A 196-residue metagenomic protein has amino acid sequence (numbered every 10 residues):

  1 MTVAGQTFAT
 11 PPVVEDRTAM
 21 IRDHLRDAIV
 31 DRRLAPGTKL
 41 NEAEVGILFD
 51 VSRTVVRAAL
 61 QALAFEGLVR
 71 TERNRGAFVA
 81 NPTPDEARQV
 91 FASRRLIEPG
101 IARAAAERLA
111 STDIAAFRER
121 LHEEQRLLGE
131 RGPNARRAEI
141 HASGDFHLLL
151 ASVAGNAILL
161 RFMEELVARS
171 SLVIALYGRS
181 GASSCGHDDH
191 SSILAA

Functional and structural regions predicted by a protein language model:
M1-E107: Short linear motifs at protein or domain termini
V90, A102, E107-Y177, G186-A195: Conserved amphipathic alpha-helical segments that form helical-bundle/coiled-coil interaction surfaces
A182: Short beta-strand-centered segments that line the small-molecule binding cleft or hinge of alpha/beta clamshell
